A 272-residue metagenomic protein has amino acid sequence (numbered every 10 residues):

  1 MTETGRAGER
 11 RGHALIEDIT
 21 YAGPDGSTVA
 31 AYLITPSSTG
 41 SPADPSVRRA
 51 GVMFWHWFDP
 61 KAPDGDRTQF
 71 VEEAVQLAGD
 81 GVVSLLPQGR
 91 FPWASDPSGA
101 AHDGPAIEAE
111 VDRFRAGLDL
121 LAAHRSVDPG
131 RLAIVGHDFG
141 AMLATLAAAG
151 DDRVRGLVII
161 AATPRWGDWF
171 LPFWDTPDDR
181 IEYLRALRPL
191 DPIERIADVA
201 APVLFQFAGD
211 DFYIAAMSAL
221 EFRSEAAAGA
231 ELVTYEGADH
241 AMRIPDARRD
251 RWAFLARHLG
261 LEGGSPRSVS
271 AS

Functional and structural regions predicted by a protein language model:
T2-P45: N-terminal cap/lid segment of alpha/beta-hydrolase-fold proteins
A31, S46-F58: Short beta-strand element of the alpha/beta-hydrolase
W55-D112, W169-L171: Cap/lid segment of the alpha/beta-hydrolase catalytic domain
R115-D178: Primarily recognizes the serine-hydrolase "nucleophile elbow" in alpha/beta-hydrolase and SGNH/GDSL folds
R180-R195: Active-site nucleophile elbow and catalytic-triad environment of alpha/beta-hydrolase enzymes
V199, F205-F207: Short beta-strand/loop motif that positions the catalytic acidic residue of the alpha/beta-hydrolase fold
F212-S218, R243: Conserved alpha/beta-hydrolase "acid-adjacent" motif
A228-S272: C-terminal catalytic histidine-bearing segment of alpha/beta-hydrolase fold enzymes
